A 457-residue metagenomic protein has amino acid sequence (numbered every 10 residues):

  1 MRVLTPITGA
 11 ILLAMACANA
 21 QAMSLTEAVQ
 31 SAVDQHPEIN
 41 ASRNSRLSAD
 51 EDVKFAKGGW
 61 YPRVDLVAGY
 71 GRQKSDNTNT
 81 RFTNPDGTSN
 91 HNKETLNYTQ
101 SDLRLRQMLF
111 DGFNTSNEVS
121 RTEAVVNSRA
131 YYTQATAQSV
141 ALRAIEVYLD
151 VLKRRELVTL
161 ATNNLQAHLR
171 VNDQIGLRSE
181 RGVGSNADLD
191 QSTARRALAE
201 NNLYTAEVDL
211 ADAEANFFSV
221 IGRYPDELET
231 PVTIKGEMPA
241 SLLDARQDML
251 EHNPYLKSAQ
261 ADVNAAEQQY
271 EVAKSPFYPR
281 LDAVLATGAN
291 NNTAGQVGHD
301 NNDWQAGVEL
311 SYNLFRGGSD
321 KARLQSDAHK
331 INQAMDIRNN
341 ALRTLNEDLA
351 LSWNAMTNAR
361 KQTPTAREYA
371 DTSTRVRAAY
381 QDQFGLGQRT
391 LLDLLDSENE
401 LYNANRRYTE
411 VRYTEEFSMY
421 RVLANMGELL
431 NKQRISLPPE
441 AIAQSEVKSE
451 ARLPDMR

Functional and structural regions predicted by a protein language model:
M1-Q21: Gram-negative bacterial Sec-dependent N-terminal signal peptides
A18-G69, S75, M108-L109, S185 (+6 more regions): Bacterial Sec-pathway N-terminal export signals of envelope proteins
M23, S139-L250, S352-A355, A359 (+2 more regions): Periplasmic alpha-helical coiled-coil/stalk elements that build and connect Gram-negative outer-membrane
N40, R63-T83, N90-T95, R106-A135 (+5 more regions): Small/polar (Gly/Ser/Thr/Ala-rich) solvent-exposed segments that form structured loops/beta-strands/short helices used
A41-A56, T136, V140-T159, R170 (+5 more regions): Amphipathic alpha-helical coiled-coil segments
D102-R104, Y148, G307-E309, W353: Membrane-embedded beta-strand positions in outer-membrane beta-barrel channels/transporters
R407-R457: Acidic, low-complexity, intrinsically disordered peripheral segments
